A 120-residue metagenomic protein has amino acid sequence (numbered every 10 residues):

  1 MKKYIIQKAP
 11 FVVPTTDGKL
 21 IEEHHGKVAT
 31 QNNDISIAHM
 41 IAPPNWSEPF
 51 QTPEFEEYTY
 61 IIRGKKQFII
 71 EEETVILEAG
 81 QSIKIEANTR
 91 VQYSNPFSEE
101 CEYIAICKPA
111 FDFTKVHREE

Functional and structural regions predicted by a protein language model:
M1-D34, K115-E120: A short, N-terminal "cap"/entry segment at the start of jelly-roll beta-barrel domains of the cupin/DSBH fold
I21-E23, A38-P53: Conserved short histidine dyad/triad with adjacent acidic residue
G26, S47-P53, S94-P96, K115-V116: Short histidine-centered beta-strand/loop micro-motifs that create catalytic or ligand/metal-coordination sites
Q31, A87-F113: Ligand-binding loop in jelly-roll beta-barrel domains
E48-F50, F68-I69, I85, V91-F97: Short beta-strand His + acidic residue motifs that chelate non-heme Fe in jelly-roll/DSBH and cupin folds
F55-K66, E71: Glycine- and acidic-residue-biased ligand/ion/polar-headgroup-sensing regions
K65-Q67, T74, R90, E100: Structural motif
E72-A87: Short acidic-glycine-tyrosine-enriched beta hairpin
